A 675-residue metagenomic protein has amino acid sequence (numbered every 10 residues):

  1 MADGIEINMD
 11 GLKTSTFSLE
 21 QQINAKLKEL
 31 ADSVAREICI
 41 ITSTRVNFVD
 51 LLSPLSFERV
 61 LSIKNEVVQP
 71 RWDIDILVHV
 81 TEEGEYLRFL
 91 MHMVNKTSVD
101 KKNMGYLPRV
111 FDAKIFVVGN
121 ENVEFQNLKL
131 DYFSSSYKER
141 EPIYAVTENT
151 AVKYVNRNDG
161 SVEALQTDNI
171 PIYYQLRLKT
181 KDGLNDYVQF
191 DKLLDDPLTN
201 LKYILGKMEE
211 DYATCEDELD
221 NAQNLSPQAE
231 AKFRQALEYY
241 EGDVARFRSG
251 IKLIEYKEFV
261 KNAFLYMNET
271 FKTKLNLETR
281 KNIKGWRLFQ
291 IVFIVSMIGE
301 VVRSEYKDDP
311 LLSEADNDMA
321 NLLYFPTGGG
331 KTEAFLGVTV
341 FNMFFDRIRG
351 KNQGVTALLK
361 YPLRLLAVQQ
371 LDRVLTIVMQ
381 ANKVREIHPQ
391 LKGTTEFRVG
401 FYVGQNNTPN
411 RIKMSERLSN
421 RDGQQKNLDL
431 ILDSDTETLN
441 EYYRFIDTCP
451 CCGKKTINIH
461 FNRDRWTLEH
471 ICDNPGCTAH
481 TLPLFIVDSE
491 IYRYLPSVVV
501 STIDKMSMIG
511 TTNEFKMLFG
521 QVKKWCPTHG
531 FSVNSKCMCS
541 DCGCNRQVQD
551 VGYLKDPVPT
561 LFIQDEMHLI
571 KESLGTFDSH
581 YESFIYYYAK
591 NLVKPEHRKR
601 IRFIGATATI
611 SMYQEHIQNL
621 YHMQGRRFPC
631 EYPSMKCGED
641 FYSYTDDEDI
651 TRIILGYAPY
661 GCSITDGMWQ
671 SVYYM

Functional and structural regions predicted by a protein language model:
M1-K192: Long, charged/polar, low-complexity intrinsically disordered N-terminal extensions that precede catalytic
G4-L12, T16-V60, V188-D309, C449-P450 (+1 more regions): Low-complexity, highly charged intrinsically disordered N-terminal segments that act as targeting/localization
D318-A320, N342-D372, N382-I387, G393 (+3 more regions): Conserved SF1/SF2 helicase motif Ia
L323-T332, L363, E566-L574, I585-L620 (+1 more regions): Conserved helicase ATPase motor motifs in RecA-like P-loop NTPase domains
Q353-M379, G400-N407, S501-T511, A608-Q614: Conserved Walker A/P-loop ATP-binding site and its immediately adjacent core in helicase/helicase-like ATPase domains
L366-K426, R444-T456, R465-P483, E514-M517 (+1 more regions): Conserved helix-turn-beta segment of the N-terminal RecA-like "Helicase ATP-binding" lobe in SF1/SF2 helicases
F397, G404-P450, I601, I610-M675: Conserved interdomain linker/interface between the two RecA-like ATPase lobes of SF2 helicase motors
P496, D504, L518-S540, Y553-N591: SF2 helicase catalytic motif II
